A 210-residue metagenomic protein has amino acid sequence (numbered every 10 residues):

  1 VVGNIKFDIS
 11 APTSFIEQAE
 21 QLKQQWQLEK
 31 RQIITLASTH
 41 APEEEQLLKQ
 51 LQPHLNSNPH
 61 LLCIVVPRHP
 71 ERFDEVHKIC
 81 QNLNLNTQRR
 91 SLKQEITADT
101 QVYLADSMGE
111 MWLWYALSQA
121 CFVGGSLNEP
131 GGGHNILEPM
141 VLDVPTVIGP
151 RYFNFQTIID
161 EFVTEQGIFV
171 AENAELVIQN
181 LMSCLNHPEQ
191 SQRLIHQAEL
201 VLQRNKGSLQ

Functional and structural regions predicted by a protein language model:
V1-Q210: Nucleotide-activated sugar donor-binding and catalytic core shared by glycosyltransferases and related lipid-linked
